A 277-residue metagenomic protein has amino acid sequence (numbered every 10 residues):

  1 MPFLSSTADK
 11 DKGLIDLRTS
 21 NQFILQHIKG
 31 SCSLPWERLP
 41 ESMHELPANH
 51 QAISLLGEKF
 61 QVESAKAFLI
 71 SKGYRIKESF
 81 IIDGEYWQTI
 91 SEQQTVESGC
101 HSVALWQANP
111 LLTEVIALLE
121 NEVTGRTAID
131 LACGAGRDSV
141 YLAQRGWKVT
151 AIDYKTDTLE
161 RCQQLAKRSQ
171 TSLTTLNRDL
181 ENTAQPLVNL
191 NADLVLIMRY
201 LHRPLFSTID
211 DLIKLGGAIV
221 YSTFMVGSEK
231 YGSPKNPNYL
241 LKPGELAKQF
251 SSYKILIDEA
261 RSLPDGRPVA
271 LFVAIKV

Functional and structural regions predicted by a protein language model:
P2-F3, A8-G13, T19-E122, R168: Rhodanese-like catalytic fold shared by cysteine-dependent sulfurtransferases and DSP/PTP-type phosphatases
G125-G134: Conserved class I S-adenosyl-L-methionine
K148-D153: Conserved SAM-binding motif I beta-strand of class I
K155-D157: Conserved SAM/SAH-binding beta-strand->alpha-helix loop
S169-N182: Conserved SAM-binding strand-loop segment of SAM-dependent methyltransferases
P186-L194: A short acidic, Gly/Pro-enriched loop at the edge of an enzyme's catalytic core that lines a small-molecule cofactor
G217-S228: Conserved beta-strand signature within the Rossmann-like core of class I S-adenosyl-L-methionine
A260-V277: Core SAM-dependent methyltransferase catalytic element
